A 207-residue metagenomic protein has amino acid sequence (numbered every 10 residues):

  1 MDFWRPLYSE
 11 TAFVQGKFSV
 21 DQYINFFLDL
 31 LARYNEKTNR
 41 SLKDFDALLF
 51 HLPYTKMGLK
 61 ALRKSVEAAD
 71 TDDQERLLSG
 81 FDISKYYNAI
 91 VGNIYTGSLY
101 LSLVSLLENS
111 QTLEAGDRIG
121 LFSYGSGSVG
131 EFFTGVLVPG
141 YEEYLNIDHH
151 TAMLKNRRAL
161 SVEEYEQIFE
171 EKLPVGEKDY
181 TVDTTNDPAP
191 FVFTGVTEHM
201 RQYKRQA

Functional and structural regions predicted by a protein language model:
M1-N25, S128-A207: Condensing-enzyme catalytic core mediating Claisen C-C bond formation in acyl metabolism
S19-F27, V91-L99: Phosphate/oxyanion-binding active-site loops and adjacent basic polyanion-contact surfaces
L28-D46, L106-T112: Phosphate/pyrophosphate-binding loops at sites that engage ATP/ADP/AMP, CoA/4′-phosphopantetheine, polyphosphate
L30-L31, A61, L99-L106: Buried hydrophobic packing segments
N39-S65: Conserved beta-ketoacyl condensing-enzyme motif
H51-K56, G92-T96, Y124-V129: Gly/Ser/Thr-rich loops at beta-strand to alpha-helix junctions that form or flank small-molecule/cofactor-binding
E67-S98: Conserved catalytic cysteine-centered active-site region of acyl-thioester-dependent Claisen-condensing enzymes
E75-L78, S105-G116: Hard-cation-handling environments
